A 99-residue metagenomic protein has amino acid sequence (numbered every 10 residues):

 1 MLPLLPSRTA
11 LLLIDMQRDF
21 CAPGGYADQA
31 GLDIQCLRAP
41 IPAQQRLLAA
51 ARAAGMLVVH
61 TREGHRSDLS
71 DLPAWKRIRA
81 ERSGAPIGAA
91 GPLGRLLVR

Functional and structural regions predicted by a protein language model:
M1-L11, Q45-A53: Short amphipathic alpha-helices and their capping/turn segments at secondary-structure boundaries
P3, C36-A43: N-terminal post-signal-peptidase region of extra-cytosolic proteins
P3, D33, R66-D68: Short, solvent-exposed coil/turn linker segments
L12-M16: N-terminal nucleotide-binding beta1-loop-alpha1 segment
Q17-P23: Short acidic, Gly/Ser-rich segments with clustered Asp/Glu that frequently serve as metal-coordination loops in enzyme
P23-G24, D71: Short, solvent-exposed loop/turn and secondary-structure capping segments
Y26-C36: Short glycine-enriched, charge-decorated loop/helix-capping segments at active-site entrances that position
I41-R99: Active-site alpha/beta core segments
